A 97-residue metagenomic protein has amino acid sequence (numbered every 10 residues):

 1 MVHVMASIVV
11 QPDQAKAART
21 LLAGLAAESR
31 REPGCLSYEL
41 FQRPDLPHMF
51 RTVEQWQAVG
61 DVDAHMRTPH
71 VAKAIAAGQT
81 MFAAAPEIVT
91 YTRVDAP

Functional and structural regions predicted by a protein language model:
V2, L40-H48, A74-P97: Glycine-rich beta-strand-turn "strand-cap" elements at beta-sheet edges
V2-L40: N-terminal first-folded block
V2-V9, E39-M66: Short, well-ordered beta-strand segments in beta-rich or mixed alpha/beta enzyme and ligand-binding folds
V10-P12, A58, T92-D95: Non-catalytic surface loops within mature trypsin-like serine protease
A15-A17, M49, D61, P97: Intrinsically disordered, low-complexity acidic/polar segments
R19, R30-R31, R43, R51 (+2 more regions): Arginine residue identity/basic-tract feature
G24-L36, Q55-I88: An amphipathic, aromatic/His-enriched active-site/gating alpha helix that lines ligand/cofactor pockets
